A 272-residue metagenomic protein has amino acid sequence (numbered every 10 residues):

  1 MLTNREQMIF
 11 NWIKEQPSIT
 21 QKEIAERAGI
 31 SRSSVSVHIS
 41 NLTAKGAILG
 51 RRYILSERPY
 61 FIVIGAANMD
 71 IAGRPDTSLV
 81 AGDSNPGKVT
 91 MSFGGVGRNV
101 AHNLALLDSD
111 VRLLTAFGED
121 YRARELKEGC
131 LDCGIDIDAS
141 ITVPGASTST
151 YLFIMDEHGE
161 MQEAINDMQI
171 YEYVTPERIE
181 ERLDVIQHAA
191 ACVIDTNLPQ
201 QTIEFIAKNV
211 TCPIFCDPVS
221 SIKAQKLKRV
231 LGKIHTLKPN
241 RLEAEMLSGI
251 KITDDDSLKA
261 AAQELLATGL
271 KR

Functional and structural regions predicted by a protein language model:
N4-R5, K14, I19-E23, R27 (+2 more regions): Glycine-rich phosphate/adenosyl-contacting loop at the front of the ribokinase-like
A28, T115, I194-T196, C216: Glycine- and other small-residue-rich loops at beta-strand/loop junctions that grip anionic moieties
A44-G46, E172-E177, C216-I222: Short gly/ser/thr-rich secondary-structure transition/capping motifs
E57-R58, D76-K88, L106-A190: Conserved N-terminal subdomain of the carbohydrate kinase-like
Y60-F61, A190-A191, T236: Structural motif
E119-D120, T196-Q200, P218-I222: Short beta->alpha connector loops
T202-I214: Glycosyltransferases and closely related glycan-assembly transferases that use nucleotide-activated donors
T211-I214, P218-R272: Conserved phosphate/ATP/ADP-binding segment of small-molecule kinases
